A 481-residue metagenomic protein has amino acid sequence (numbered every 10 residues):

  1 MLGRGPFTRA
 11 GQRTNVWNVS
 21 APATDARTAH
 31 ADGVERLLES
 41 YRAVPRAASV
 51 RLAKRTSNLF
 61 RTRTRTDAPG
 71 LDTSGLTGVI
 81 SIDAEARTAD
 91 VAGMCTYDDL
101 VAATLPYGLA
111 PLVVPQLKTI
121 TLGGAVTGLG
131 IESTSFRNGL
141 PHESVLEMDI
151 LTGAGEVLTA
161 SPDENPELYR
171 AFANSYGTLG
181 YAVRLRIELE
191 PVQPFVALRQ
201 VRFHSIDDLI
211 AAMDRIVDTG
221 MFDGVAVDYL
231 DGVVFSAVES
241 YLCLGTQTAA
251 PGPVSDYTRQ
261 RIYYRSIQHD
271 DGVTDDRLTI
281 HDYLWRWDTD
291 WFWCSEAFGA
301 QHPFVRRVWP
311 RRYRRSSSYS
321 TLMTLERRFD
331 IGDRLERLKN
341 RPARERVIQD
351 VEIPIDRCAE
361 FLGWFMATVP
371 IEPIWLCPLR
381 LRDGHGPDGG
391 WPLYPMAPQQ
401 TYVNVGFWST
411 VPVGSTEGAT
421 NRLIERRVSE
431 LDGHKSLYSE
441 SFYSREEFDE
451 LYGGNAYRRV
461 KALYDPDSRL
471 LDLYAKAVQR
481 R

Functional and structural regions predicted by a protein language model:
G5-R481: Noncatalytic alpha-helical scaffold of FAD-dependent oxidoreductases
